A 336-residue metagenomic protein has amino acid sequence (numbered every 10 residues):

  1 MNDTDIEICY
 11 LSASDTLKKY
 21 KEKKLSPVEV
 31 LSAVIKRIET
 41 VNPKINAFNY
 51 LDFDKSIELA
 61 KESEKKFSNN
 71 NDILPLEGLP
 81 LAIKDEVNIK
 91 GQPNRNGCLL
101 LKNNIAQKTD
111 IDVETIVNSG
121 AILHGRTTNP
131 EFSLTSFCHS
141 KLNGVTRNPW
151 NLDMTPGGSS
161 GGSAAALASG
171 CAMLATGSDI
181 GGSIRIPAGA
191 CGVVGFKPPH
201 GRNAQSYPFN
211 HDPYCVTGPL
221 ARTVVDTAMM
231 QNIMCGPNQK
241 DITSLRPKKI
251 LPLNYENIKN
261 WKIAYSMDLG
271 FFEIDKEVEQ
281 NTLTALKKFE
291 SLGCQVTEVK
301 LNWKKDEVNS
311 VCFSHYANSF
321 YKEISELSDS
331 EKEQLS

Functional and structural regions predicted by a protein language model:
M1-E58, S291-L292: An N-terminal boundary/leader segment
T4, L76-N96, N257-S266, S314-S336: Short helix-loop capping/hinge segments that flank enzyme active sites or metal/cofactor-binding pockets
T16-E22, A82, L100-I105, C215-R222: Short, well-ordered beta-strand elements within core beta-sheets of diverse protein domains
P27-S32, K61, I274-N302, I324-Q334: Acyltransferase
V34, S56, T227, I263 (+2 more regions): Residue-level signal for inorganic ion chemistry
S56, K66-K141: Acidic/His- and Gly-rich active-site-bordering loop/insert found across diverse amide/peptide-bond hydrolases
K108-M234: Short glycine/serine-rich loop segments
V194-Q280, A285, W303: A short helix-breaking turn/cap at a secondary-structure junction
